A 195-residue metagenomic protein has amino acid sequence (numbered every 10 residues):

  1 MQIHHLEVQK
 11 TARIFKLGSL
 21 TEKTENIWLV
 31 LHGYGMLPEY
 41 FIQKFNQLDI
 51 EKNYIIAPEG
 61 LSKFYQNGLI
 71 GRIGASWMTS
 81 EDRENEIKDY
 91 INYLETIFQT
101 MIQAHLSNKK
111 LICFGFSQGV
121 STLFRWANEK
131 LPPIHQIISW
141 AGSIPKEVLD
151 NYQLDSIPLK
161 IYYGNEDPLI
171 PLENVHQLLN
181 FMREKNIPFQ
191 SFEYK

Functional and structural regions predicted by a protein language model:
V8-L106: Serine-hydrolase catalytic machinery in alpha/beta-hydrolase-like enzymes
Q43, R125-E129: Active-site signature of alpha/beta-hydrolase-fold catalytic machinery across serine- and Asp/Cys-nucleophile hydrolases
H105-G115: Alpha/beta-hydrolase fold nucleophile elbow
F114-G119, L123: Gly/Ala-rich beta-loop-alpha elbow adjacent to hydrolase catalytic centers
P132-I144: A conserved short beta-strand
K160-Y163, D167: Short beta-strand/loop motif that positions the catalytic acidic residue of the alpha/beta-hydrolase fold
P168-N174: Conserved alpha/beta-hydrolase "acid-adjacent" motif
L179-K195: Catalytic histidine neighborhood in serine/cysteine hydrolases with alpha/beta-hydrolase-type architecture
